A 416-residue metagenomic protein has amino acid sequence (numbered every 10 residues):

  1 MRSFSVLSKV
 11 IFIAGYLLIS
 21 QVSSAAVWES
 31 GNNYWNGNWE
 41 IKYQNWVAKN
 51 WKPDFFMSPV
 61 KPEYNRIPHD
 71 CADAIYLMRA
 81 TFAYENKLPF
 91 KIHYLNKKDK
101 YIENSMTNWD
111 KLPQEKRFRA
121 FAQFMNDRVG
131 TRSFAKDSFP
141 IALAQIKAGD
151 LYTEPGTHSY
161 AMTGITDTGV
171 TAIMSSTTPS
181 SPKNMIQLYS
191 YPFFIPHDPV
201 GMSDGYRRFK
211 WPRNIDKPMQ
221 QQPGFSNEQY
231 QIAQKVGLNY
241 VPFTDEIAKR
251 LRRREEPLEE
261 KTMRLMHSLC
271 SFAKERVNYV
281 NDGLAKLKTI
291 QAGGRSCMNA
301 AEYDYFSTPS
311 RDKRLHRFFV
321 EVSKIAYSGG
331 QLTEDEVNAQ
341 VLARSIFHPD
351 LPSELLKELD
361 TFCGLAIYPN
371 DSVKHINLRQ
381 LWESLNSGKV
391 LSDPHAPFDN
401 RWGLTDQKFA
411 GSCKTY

Functional and structural regions predicted by a protein language model:
M1-I11: Bacterial N-terminal signal peptides that target proteins for export
K9-S20: Bacterial N-terminal signal peptides
A25-D73, A300-D304, F319, S323 (+5 more regions): Active-site-adjacent structural segments surrounding the nucleophilic cysteine of cysteine proteases and isopeptidases
S58-C71, F82-K97: Surface-exposed patches in mature extracellular/periplasmic domains of secreted proteins
K98-R119: Charged, often glycine-rich, active-site loop that binds/positions anionic groups
K116-T171: ...with weaker cross-activation on analogous glycine-rich loops/strands in unrelated enzymes
V170-I195: Short solvent-exposed strand/turn elements
I186-E354: Low-complexity, Gly/Ser/Thr/Pro-rich intrinsically disordered linker/tail segments
